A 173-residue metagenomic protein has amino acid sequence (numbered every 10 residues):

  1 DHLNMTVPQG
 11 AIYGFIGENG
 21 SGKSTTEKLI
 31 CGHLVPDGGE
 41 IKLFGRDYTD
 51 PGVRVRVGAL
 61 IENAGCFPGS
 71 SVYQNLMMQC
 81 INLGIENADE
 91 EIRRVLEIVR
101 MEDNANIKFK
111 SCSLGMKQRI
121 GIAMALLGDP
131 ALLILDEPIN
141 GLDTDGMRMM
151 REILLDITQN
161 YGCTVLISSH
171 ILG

Functional and structural regions predicted by a protein language model:
C31: Helix-to-loop junction immediately C-terminal to a conserved catalytic motif
G39-V53: Conserved ABC transporter NBD signature motif
N63, G69-N82: Q-loop/switch helix immediately C-terminal to the Walker
M77, I81-N104: Conserved ABC ATPase "signature" region
I122: Hydrophobic anchor residue at the start of the ABC signature
L133-E137: Catalytic Walker B motif of ABC-type/P-loop ATPase nucleotide-binding domains
R148-Y161: Helical segment within the ABC ATPase nucleotide-binding domain
